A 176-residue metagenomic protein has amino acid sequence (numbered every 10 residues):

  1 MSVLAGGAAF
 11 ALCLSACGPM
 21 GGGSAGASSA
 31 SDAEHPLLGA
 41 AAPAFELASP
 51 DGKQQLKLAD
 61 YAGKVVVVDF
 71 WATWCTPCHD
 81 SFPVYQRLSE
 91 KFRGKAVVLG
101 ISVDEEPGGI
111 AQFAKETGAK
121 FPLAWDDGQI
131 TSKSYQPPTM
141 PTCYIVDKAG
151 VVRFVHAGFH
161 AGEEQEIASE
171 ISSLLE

Functional and structural regions predicted by a protein language model:
M1-A48, Q165-S169, E176: N-terminal targeting signals for export/organelle localization
L38, A44-V66: A short beta-strand-turn-helix
G63-V66, G94-V97, F121, K148: Loop/turn elements at helix/coil->beta-strand transitions in domains of secreted/extracellular proteins
K64-V66, F70-W74, T139: Short pre-active-site segment immediately N-terminal to redox-active cysteine/selenocysteine motifs in thiol-based
V66, S81-V84, T142: Residue-level recognition of specific faces of alpha-helices
V67-D69, G100, Y144-I145: Hydrophobic beta-strand core positions in alpha/beta domains
H79-T117, D127-S134, S169: Structural microenvironment flanking redox-active thiols in thiol-disulfide oxidoreductases
Q112-K120, D126-L174: Thiol/disulfide oxidoreductase modules built on the thioredoxin-like
